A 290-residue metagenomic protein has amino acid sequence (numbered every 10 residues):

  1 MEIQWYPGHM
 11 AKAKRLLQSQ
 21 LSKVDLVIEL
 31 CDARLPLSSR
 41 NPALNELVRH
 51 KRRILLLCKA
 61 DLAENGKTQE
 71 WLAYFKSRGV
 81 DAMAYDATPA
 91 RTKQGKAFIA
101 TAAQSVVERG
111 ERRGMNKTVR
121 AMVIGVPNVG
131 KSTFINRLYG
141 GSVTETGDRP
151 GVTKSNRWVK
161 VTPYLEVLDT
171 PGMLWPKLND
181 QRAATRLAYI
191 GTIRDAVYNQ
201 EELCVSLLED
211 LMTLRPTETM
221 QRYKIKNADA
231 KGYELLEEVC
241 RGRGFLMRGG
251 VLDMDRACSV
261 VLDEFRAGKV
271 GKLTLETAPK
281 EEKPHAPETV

Functional and structural regions predicted by a protein language model:
M1-V27, A33-R53, A60, G66 (+2 more regions): Helix-rich effector regions associated with P-loop NTPase G domains
L44-E46, L72, Y139: Short, solvent-exposed amphipathic alpha-helical segments in soluble enzyme and RNA/protein-processing domains
R52-I54, D61-G125, V143, F245: Canonical P-loop GTPase G-domain recognition
V106-G114, N136, S142-D148, L214-T219: Short, structured loop/turn "capping" segments at alpha-beta junctions
A121-G140, T144, T170: Glycine-rich phosphate-binding P-loop
